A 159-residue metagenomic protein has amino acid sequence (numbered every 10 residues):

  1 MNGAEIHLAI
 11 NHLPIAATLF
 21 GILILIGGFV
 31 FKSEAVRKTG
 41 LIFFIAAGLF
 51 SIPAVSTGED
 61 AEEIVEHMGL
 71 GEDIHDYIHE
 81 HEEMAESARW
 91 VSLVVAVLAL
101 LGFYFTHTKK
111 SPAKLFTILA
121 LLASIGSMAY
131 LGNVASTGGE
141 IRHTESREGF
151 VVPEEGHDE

Functional and structural regions predicted by a protein language model:
M1-E159: Polytopic transmembrane helical bundles with strong interfacial aromatic enrichment
